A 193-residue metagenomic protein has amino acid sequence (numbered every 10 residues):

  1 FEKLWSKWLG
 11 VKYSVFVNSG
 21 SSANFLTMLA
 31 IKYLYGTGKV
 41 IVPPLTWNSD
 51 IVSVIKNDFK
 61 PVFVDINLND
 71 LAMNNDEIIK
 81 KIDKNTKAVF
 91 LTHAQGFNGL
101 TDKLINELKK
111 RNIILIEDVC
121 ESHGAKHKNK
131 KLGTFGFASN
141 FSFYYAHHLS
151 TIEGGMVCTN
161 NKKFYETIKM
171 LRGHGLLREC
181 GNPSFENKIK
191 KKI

Functional and structural regions predicted by a protein language model:
F1-K39, S53-I55, F63-D65: Phosphate-binding glycine-rich loop
E2-S6, M28-L29, V52, I79 (+3 more regions): Solvent-exposed, non-membrane alpha-helical residues enriched in polar/charged side chains
F16, V42, V157: Conserved SAM-binding loop
K32-K110, I114-V119, K126: PLP-dependent aminotransferase-like
K81, K131-T134: Active-site nucleotide-sugar/metal-binding loop of Leloir-type enzymes
S122-K128, F135-I193: Active-site region of PLP-dependent enzymes
